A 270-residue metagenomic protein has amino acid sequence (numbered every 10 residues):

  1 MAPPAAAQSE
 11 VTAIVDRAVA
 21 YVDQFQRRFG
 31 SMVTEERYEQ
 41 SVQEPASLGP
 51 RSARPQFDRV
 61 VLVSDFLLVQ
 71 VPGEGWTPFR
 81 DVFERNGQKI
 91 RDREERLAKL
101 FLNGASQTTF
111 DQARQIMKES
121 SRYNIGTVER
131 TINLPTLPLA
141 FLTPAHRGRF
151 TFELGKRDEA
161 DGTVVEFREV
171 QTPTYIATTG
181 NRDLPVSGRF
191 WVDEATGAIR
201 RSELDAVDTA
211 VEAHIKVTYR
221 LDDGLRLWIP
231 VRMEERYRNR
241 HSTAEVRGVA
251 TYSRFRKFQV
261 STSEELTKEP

Functional and structural regions predicted by a protein language model:
A6-S187, E194-R200, A206-I215, L221-P230 (+1 more regions): Structured extracytoplasmic
